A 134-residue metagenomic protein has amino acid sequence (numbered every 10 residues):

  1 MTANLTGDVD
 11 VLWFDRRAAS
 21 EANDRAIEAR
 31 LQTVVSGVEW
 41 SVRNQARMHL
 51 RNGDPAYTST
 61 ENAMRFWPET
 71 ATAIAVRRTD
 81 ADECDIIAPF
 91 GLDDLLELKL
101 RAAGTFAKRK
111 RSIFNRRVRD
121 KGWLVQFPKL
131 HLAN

Functional and structural regions predicted by a protein language model:
M1-G7: Active-site nucleotide-donor binding segment shared across nucleotidyl transfer reactions
D8-L12: Metal-dependent nucleotide-binding catalytic modules
W13-R17: Short beta-strand-to-loop capping motifs
A19-A22: Short helix/loop segment flanking the catalytic signature motif in cyclic-nucleotide metabolism enzymes
D24-L31: Short amphipathic alpha-helices in soluble, non-transmembrane regions that often serve as interface/regulatory elements
L31-T79: Conserved catalytic core of two-metal-ion nucleotidyltransferases
I74-N134: Internal alpha/beta core interface subdomains
